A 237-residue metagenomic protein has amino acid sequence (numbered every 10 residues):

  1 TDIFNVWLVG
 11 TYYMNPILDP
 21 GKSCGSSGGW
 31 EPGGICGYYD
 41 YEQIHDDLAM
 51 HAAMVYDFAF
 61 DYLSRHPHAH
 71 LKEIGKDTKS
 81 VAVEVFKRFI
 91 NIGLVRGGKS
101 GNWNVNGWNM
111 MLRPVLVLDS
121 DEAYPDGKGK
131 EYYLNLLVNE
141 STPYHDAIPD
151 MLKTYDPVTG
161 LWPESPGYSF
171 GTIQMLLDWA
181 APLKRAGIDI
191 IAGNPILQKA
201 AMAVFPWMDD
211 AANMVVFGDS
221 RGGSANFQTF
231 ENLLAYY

Functional and structural regions predicted by a protein language model:
T1-M202, W207-M208, S220-R221: Aromatic-lined, polymer-binding surfaces characteristic of secreted/periplasmic polysaccharide-degrading enzymes
K199-Y237: Acidic/histidine-rich catalytic neighborhood
